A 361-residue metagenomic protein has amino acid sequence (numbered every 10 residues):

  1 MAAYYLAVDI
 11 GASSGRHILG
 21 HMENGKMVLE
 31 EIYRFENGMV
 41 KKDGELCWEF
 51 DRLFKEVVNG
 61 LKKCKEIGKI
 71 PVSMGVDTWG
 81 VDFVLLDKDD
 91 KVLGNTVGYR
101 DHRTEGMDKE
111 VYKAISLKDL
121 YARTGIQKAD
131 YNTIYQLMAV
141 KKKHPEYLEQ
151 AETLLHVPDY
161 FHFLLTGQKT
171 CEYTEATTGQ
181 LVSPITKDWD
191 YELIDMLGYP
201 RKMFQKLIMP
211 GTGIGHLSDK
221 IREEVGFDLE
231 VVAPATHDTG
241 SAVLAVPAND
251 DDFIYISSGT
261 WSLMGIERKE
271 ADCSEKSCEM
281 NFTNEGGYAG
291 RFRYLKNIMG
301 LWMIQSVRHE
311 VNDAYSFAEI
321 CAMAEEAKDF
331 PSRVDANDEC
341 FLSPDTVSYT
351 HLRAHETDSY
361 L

Functional and structural regions predicted by a protein language model:
M1-G94, A122, R222-V231, S359: N-terminal glycine/serine-rich phosphate-binding loop of ATP-dependent small-molecule kinases, especially carbohydrate
L6-A7, L19, Y112-G125, Y135-Q168 (+4 more regions): Active-site core segments that coordinate phosphate-bearing ligands/cofactors across diverse enzyme families
G60-V72, H144-L148, I194-G198: Phosphate/pyrophosphate-binding loops at sites that engage ATP/ADP/AMP, CoA/4′-phosphopantetheine, polyphosphate
E66-Y99, Q127-T133, H162-S183, K206-M209: Short beta-strand-loop/turn "lid" adjacent to the catalytic site in phosphate-handling enzymes
V97-T104, T260-S262: Short, acidic/turn-prone active-site loops that include or flank metal/cofactor- and phosphate-binding residues
D101-K113: Short alpha-helix plus adjacent loop in nuclease-associated cores
Y191, L197-P210: A conserved helix-loop-beta module that forms one wall/lid of the active-site cleft in ATP-utilizing catalytic domains
M209-L217, S262: Glycine-rich phosphate-binding loops at beta-strand->alpha-helix junctions
